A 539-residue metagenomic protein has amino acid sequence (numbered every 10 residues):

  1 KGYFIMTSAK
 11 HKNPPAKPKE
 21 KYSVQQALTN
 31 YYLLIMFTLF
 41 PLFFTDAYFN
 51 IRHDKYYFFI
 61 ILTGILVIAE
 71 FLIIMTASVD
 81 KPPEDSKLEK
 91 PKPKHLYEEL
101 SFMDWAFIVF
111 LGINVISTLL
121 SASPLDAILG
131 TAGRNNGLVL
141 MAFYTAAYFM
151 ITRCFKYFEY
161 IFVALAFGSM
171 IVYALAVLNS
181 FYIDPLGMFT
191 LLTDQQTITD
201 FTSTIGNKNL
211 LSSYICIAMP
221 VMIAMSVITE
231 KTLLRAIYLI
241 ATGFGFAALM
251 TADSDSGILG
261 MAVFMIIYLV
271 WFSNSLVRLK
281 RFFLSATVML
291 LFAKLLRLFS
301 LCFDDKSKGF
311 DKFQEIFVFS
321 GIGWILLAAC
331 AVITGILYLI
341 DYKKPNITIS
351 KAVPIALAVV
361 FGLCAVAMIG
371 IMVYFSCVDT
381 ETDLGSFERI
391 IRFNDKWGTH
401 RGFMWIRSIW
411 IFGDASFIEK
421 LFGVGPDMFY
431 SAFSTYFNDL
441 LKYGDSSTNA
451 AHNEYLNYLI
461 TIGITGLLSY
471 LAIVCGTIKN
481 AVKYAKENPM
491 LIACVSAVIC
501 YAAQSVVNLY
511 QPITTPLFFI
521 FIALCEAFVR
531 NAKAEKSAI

Functional and structural regions predicted by a protein language model:
K1-M6: Short, Lys/Arg-enriched N-terminal segments with co-localized hydrophobic residues within the first ~10-30 amino acids
T7-H11, P15-D46, L62-I73, L111-T118 (+8 more regions): Alpha-helical transmembrane segments of multi-pass inner-membrane proteins
D46-I51, S123-L125, V177-M188, C302-F303 (+1 more regions): Helix-to-loop transition at the C-terminal end of transmembrane segments
Y48-K55, I128-G133, K208-N209, D253-G260 (+2 more regions): Membrane-interface catalytic loops of GT-C/OST-like multi-pass glycosylation enzymes that act
I51-I116, W324-L327: Hydrophobic alpha-helical transmembrane segments in multi-pass integral membrane proteins
M75-P82, L339-P345, V529-A538: Membrane-interface capping segments at transmembrane-helix boundaries
I198, W405, F422-P426, T448-L456 (+1 more regions): Alpha-helical membrane-protein architecture signal
N207, T399-S447, I462-G466: TM-adjacent membrane-interface loops and short helices in multi-pass inner/ER membrane proteins
